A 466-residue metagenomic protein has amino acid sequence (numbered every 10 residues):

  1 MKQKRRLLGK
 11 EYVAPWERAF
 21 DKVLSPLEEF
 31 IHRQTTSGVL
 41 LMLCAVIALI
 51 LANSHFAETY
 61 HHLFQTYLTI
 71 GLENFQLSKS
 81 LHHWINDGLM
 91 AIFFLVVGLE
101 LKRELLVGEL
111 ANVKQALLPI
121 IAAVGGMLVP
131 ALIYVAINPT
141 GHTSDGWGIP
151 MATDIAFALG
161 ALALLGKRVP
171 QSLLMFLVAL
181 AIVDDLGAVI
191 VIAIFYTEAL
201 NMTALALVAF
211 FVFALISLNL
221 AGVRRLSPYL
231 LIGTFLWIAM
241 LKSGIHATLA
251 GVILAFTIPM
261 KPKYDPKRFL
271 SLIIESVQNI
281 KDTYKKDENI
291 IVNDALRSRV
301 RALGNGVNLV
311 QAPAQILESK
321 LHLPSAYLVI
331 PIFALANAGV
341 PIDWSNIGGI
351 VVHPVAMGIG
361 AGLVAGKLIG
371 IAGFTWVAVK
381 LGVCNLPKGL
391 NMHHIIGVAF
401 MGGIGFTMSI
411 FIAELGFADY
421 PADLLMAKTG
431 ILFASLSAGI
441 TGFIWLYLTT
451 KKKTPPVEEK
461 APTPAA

Functional and structural regions predicted by a protein language model:
L7-R33, T66, L226-I232, A250-K388 (+1 more regions): Predominantly late transmembrane helices and immediately cytosolic-facing juxtamembrane segments
S25-E28, V96-A111, L159-V169, F213-R224 (+4 more regions): C-terminal ends of transmembrane helices
L40-N53, F93-L99, V129-A131, F211-I216 (+5 more regions): Hydrophobic core segments of alpha-helical transmembrane domains in multi-pass membrane transport and ion-translocation
L51-L63, Q76-I85, V96-N112, L128-G148: Transmembrane alpha-helix boundary signature
T59, L63, H83-F94, H142-A156 (+3 more regions): Structural signature of hydrophobic alpha-helical transmembrane segments
N74, S78-V107, A326-N346, G360 (+3 more regions): Hydrophobic transmembrane alpha-helices of secondary-active transporters and Na+-translocating membrane complexes
E104-A131, N201-F210, W344-G366, M392 (+2 more regions): Entry/N-cap segments of selected transmembrane alpha helices and their immediately preceding amphipathic helices
L162-I274: Functional cores that coordinate and move charged inorganic groups
